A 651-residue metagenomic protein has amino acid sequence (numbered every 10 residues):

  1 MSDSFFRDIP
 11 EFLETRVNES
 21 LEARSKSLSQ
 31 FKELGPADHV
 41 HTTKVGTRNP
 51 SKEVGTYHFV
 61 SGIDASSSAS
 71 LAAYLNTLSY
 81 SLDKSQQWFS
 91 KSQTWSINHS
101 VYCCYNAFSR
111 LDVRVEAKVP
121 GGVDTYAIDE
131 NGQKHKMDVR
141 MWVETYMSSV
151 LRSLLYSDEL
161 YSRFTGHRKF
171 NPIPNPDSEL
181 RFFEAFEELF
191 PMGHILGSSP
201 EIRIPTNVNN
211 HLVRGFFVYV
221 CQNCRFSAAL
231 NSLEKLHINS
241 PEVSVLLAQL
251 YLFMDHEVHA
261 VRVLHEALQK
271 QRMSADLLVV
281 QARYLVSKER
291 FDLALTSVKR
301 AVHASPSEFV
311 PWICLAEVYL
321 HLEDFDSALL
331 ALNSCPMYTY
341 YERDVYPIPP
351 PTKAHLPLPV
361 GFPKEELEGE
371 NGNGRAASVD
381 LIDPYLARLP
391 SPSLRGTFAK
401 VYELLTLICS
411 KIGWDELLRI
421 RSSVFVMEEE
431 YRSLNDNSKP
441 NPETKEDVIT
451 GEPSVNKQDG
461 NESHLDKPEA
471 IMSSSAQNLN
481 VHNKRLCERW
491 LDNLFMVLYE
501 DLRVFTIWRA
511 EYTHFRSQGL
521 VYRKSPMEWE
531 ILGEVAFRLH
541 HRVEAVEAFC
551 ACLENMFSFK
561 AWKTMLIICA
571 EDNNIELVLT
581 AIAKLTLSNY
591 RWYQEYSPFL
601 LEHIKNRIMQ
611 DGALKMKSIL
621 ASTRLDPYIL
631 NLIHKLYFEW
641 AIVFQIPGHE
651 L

Functional and structural regions predicted by a protein language model:
M1-L651: Non-TPR docking regions that flank or precede TPR/alpha-solenoid scaffolds in eukaryotic proteins
